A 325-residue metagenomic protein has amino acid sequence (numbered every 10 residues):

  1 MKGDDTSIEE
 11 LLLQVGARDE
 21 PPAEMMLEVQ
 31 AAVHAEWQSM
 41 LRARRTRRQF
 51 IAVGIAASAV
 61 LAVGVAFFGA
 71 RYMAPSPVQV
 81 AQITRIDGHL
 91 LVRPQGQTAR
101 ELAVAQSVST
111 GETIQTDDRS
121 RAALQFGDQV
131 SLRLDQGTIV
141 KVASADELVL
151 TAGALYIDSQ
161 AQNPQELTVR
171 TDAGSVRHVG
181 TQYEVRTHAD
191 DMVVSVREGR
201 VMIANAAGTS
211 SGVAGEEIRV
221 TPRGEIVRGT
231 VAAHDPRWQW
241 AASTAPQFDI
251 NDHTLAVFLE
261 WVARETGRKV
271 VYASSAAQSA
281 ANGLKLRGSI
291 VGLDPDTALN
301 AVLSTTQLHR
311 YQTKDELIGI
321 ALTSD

Functional and structural regions predicted by a protein language model:
K2-A32: A short, acidic loop/turn at secondary-structure junctions
L13, R45-R47, L303: Class I S-adenosyl-L-methionine
E24-W37, R48-I83: Single-pass transmembrane signal-anchor helices and their membrane-water interface zones
A66-D325: A residue-level detector for the "anchor" residue at the start of short, highly conserved motifs
